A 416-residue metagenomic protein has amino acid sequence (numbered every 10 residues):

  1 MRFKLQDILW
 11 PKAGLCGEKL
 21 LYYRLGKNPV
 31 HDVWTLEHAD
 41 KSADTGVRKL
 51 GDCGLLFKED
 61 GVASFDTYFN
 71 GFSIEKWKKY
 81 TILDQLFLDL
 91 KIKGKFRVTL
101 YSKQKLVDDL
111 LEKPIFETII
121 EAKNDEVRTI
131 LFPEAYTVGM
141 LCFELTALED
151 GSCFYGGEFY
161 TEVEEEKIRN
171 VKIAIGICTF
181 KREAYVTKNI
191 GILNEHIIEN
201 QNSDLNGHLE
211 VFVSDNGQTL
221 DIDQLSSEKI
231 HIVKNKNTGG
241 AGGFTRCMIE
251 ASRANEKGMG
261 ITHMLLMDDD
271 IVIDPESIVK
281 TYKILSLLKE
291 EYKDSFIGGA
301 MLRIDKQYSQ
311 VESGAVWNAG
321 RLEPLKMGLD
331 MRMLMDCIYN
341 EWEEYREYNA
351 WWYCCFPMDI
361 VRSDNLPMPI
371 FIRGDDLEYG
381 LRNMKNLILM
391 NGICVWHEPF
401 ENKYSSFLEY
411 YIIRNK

Functional and structural regions predicted by a protein language model:
G26-N28, E37-G191, S203-D204: N-proximal low-complexity "stem/linker" segments adjacent to membrane-targeting elements
Y155-E165, M390-S406: Active-site donor/metal-binding and catalytic loop motifs of nucleotide-sugar-dependent glycosylation enzymes
L193-V233: Acidic donor-binding segment of Leloir-type glycosyltransferases
G258-V272: Short beta-strand-to-loop acidic/aromatic patch adjacent to the donor-nucleotide binding site
P275-P324: Conserved donor NDP-sugar-binding/catalytic core segment of glycosyltransferases
M327-C354, N402-K403: A recurrent flexible, glycine/aromatic-enriched loop bordering the glycosyltransferase active site that acts as
N349-Y353, M358, S363-Y379, L387-M390 (+2 more regions): Donor nucleotide-sugar recognition loop
S406-K416: Catalytic core of nucleotide-sugar-dependent glycosyltransferases
